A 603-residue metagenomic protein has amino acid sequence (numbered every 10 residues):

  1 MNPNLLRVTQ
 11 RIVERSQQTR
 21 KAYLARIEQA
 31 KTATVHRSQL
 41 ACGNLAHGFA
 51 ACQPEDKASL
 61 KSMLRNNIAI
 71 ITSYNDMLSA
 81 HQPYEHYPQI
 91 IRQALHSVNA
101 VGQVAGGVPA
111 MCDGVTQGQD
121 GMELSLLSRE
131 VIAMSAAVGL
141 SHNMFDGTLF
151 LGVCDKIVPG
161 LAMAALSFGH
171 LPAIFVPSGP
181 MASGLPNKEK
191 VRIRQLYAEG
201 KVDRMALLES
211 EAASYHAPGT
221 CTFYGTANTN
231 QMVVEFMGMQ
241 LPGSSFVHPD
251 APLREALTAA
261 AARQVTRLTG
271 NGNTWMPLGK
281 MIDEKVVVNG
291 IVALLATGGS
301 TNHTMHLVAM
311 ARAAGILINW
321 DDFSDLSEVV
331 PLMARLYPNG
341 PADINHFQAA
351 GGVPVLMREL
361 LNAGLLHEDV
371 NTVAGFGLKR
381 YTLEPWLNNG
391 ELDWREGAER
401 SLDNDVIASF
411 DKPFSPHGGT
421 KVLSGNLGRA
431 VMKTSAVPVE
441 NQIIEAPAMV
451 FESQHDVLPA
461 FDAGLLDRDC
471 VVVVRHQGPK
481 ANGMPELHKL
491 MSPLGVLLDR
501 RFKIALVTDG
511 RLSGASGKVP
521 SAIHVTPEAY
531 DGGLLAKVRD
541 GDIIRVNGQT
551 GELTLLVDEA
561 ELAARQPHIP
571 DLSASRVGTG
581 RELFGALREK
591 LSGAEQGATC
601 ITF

Functional and structural regions predicted by a protein language model:
M1-N66, T72-D76, A80, Q89-V108 (+6 more regions): Catalytic or ion-coupling anion/metal-binding cores of large enzyme and transporter domains
H86: Acidic/charged coordination and interface sites in well-structured regions
A105-N143: N-terminal small/polar loop signature for handling phosphorylated ligands or for N-terminal nucleophile
R129-A136, N143-T148, L458-L466: Contiguous domain-boundary segments centered on the initiation and propagation of an alpha-helix
G139-L161, I174-P177: A short, small-residue-rich loop immediately preceding and capping a beta-strand
